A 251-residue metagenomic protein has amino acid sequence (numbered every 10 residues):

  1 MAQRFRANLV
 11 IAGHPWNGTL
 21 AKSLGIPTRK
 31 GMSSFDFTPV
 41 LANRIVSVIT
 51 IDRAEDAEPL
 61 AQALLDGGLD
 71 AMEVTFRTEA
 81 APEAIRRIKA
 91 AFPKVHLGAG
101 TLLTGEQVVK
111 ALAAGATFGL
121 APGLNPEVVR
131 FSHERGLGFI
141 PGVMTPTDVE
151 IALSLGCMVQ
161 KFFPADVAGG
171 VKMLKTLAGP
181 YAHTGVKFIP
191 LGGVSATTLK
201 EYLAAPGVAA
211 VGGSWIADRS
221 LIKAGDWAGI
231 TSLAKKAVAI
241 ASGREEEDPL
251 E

Functional and structural regions predicted by a protein language model:
R29-A114, A204, A224-E247: Conserved N-terminal beta1-alpha1 strand-loop-helix module at the mouth
G68, A91-K94, A113-G119, E134-I140 (+3 more regions): Glycine-enriched alpha-helix->loop->beta-strand junction motifs that scaffold or abut catalytic
L69-V74, L112-A114, R135, L153-T176 (+2 more regions): Glycine/Thr-rich beta-alpha phosphate-binding loop at enzyme active sites
A71-T78, H96-L103, A116-L124, G138-M144 (+1 more regions): Catalytic beta/alpha-barrel core
A81-A99, P126-M144, M173-F188, L233-A241: Alpha-helix-loop-beta-strand connector modules within alpha/beta enzyme cores
G105-A114, T147-L155, S195-A209: Catalytic cores of alpha/beta
P122-V128, K161-G170, G207-D226: Glycine-rich phosphate-binding active-site loops on the catalytic face of alpha/beta enzymes
